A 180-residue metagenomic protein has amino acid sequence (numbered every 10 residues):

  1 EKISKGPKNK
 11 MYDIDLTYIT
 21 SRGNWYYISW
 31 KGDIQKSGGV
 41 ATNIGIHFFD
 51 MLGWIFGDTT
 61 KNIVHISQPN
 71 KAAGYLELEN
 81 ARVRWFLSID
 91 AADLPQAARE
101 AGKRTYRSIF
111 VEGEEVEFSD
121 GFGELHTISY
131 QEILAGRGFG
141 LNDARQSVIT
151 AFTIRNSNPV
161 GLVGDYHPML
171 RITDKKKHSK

Functional and structural regions predicted by a protein language model:
E1-K61: Predominantly a Rossmann-like dinucleotide-binding segment in NAD(P)-dependent oxidoreductases
D13-I14, I63, R84-S88: Beta-strand scaffold of nucleotide-dependent catalytic cores
Y18-T20, I66, I89, V148: A general secondary-structure junction signal
A41, V64-I66, A98: Short Gly/Pro-enriched turn/cap motifs at secondary-structure boundaries
A41-G45, F118, F122, R137-G140: Aromatic-acidic/polar surface patches that form glycan- and anion
I46-D50, G123-T127, N142-R145: A structural signal for well-ordered alpha-helical segments within the folded catalytic domains of diverse enzymes
P69-H126: C-terminal substrate-binding/catalytic lobe of Rossmann-fold NAD(P)-dependent oxidoreductases
Q131-K180: C-terminal helix-rich "cap/oligomerization" subdomain common to oxidoreductases
